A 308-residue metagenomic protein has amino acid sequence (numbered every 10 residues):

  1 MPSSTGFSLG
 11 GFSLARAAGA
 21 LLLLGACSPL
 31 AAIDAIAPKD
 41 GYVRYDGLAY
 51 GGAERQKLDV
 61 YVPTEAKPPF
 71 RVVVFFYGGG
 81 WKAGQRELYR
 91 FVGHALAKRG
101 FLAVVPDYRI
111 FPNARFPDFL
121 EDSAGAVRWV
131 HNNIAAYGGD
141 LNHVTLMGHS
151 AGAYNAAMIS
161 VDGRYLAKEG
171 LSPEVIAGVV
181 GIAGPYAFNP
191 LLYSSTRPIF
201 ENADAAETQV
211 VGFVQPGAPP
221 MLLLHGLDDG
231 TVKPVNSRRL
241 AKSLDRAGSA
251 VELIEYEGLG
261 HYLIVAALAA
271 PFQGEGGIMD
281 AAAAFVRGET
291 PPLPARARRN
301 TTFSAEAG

Functional and structural regions predicted by a protein language model:
P29-K67: N-terminal cap/lid segment of alpha/beta-hydrolase-fold proteins
A37, A53, G181-F213, P219: Mobile cap/lid helix-loop segments that gate and shape the active-site cleft of serine hydrolases
P69-G79: Short beta-strand element of the alpha/beta-hydrolase
E87-V105: Short amphipathic alpha-helix adjacent to the substrate-entry channel of hydrolases
A114-A135: Alpha/beta-hydrolase active-site loop
R128-S194, A206: Primarily recognizes the serine-hydrolase "nucleophile elbow" in alpha/beta-hydrolase and SGNH/GDSL folds
G217, L223-H225, D229: Short beta-strand/loop motif that positions the catalytic acidic residue of the alpha/beta-hydrolase fold
R238, D245-G308: C-terminal catalytic histidine-bearing segment of alpha/beta-hydrolase fold enzymes
